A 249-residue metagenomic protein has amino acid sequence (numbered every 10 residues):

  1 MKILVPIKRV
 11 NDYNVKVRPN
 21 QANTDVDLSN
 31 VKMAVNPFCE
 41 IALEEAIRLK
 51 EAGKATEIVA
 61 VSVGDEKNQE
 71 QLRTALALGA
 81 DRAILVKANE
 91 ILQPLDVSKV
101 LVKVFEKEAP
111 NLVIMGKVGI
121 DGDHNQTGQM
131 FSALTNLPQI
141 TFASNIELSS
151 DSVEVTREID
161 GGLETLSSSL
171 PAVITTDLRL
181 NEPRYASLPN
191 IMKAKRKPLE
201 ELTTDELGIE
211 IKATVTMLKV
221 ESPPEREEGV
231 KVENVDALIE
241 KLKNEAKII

Functional and structural regions predicted by a protein language model:
M1-I249: N-terminal glycine-rich FAD/FM-binding segment characteristic of electron-transfer flavoproteins
